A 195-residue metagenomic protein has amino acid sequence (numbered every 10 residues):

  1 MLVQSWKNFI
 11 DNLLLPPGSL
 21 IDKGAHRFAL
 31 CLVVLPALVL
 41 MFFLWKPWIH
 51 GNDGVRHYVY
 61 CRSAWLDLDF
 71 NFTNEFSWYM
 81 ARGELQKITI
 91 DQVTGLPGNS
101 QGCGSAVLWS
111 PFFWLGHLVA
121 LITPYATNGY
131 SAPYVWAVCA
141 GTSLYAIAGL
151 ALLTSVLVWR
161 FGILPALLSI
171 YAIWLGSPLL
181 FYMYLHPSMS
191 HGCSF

Functional and structural regions predicted by a protein language model:
M1-F43, V138, V158-L167: Start-transfer (signal-anchor) and selected internal transmembrane alpha helices of multi-pass inner/ER membrane
L15, W65-D67, H117: Residues at helix-coil transition
A25-G51, V59-S63, D69-N71, I170-P178: Transmembrane signal-anchor helices characteristic of membrane glycosylation enzymes that use polyprenol
F28-L32, L121-G129, A148-S177, F195: Transmembrane-helix signature of polytopic, membrane-embedded enzymes that assemble or transfer cell-envelope glycans
A37-L44, G83-G95, T127-W136, P178-F181: Short glycine/proline-rich turn/loop motifs
W48-Y60, D69-Q86, P97-P111, G192-C193: Extracytoplasmic catalytic/substrate-binding loops of multi-pass membrane glycan-assembly enzymes
F72-E75, I88, P124, F181-M183: Short, hydrophobic secondary-structure boundary micro-motifs
N99-S110, L118-A151, Y184-G192: Loop-to-helix entry region of an early transmembrane alpha helix in multi-pass inner-membrane enzymes
